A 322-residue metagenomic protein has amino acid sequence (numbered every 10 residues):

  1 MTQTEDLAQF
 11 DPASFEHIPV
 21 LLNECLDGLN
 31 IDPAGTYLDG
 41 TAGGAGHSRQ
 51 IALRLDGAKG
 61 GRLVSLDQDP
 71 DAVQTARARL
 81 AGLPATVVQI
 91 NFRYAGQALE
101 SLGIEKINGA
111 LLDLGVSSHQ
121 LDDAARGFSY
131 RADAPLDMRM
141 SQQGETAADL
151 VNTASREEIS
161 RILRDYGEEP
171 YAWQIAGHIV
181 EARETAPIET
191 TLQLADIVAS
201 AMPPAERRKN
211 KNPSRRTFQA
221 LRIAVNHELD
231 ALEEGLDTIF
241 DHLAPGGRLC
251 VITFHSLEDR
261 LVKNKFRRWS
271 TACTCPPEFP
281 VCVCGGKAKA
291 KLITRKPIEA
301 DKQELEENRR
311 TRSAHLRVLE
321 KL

Functional and structural regions predicted by a protein language model:
M1-L322: S-adenosyl-L-methionine-dependent methyltransferase catalytic core, i.e., the SAM/SAH-binding region
